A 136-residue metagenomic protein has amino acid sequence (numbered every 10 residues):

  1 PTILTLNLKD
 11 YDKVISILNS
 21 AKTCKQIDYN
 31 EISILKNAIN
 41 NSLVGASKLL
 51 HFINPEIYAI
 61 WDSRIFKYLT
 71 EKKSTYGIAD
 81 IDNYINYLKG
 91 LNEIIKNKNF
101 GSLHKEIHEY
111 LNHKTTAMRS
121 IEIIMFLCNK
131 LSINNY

Functional and structural regions predicted by a protein language model:
P1-I34: Long, highly charged, low-complexity intrinsically disordered interaction regions that mediate electrostatic DNA/RNA
D28-E31, G45, W61: Amphipathic alpha-helical interface surfaces
I32-K36, L50, H108: Amphipathic alpha-helical segments within well-ordered protein domains
G45-H51: Short hydrophobic alpha-helical segments that form membrane-spanning helices or hydrophobic packing faces of helical
F52-A59: Catalytic Zn2+-binding segment of zinc metalloproteases
D62-Y136: C-terminal accessory module of base-excision DNA glycosylases/AP lyases that mediates lesion recognition and DNA
